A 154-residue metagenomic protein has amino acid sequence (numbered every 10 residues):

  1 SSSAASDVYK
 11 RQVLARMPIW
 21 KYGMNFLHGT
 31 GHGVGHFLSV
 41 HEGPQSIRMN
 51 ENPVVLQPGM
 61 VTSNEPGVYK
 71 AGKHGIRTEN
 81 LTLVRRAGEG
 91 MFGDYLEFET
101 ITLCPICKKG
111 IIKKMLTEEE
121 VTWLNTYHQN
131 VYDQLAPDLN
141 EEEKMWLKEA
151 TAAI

Functional and structural regions predicted by a protein language model:
S1-A5, Y9: Single conserved hydrophobic/aromatic residue that forms the stacking wall/gate of nucleotide- or nucleobase-binding
S6, N25-G31, E142: Flexible, glycine/charged-enriched surface loops at secondary-structure junctions
R11, A15-K21, N25: Long, charge-dense accessory insertions within large macromolecular proteins
R11, L27-T30, Y95: Acidic/histidine metal-binding catalytic segments
G23-G29, P53, V61: N-terminal hydrophobic or amphipathic segments with adjacent small-residue motifs that include Sec signal peptides
G29-P44: Short, basic/aromatic beta-hairpin or loop at an interaction surface
H41-I154: Charged, cofactor-coupling segments
